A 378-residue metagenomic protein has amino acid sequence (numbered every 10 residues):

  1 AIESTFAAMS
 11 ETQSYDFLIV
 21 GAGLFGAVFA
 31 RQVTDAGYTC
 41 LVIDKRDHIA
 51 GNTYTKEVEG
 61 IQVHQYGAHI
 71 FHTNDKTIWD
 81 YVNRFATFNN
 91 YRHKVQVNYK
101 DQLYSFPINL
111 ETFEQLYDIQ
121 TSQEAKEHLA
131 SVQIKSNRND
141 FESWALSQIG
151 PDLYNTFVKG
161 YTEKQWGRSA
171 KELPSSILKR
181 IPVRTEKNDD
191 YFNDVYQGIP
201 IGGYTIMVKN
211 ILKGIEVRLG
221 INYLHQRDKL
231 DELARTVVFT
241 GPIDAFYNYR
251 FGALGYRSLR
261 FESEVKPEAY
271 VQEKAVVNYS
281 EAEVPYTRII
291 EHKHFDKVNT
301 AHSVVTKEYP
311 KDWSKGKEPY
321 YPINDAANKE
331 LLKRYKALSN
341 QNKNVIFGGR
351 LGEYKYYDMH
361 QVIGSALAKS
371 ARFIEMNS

Functional and structural regions predicted by a protein language model:
A1-F17, D35-A36: Extreme N-terminal leader/targeting segments of oxidoreductases
F17-V42: N-terminal Rossmann-like FAD-binding beta1-loop-alpha1 element of flavoenzymes
L24-G26, D47-H48, E111, E163 (+5 more regions): Short, solvent-exposed loop/turn segments at secondary-structure junctions
T34-V58: Glycine-rich FAD pyrophosphate-binding loop
K56-W79: N-terminal glycine-rich dinucleotide-binding loop that anchors FAD/FMN and/or NAD(P) in oxidoreductases
I78-K100, L153-T156: A short alpha-helix-loop-beta-strand transition element characteristic of N-terminal alpha/beta dinucleotide-binding
V97-T236, T240, D244-Y247: Active-site/ligand-binding neighborhood in enzyme catalytic cores
A245-S378: C-terminal segments that line or cap access tunnels to active or ligand-binding sites in enzymes and enzyme-associated
